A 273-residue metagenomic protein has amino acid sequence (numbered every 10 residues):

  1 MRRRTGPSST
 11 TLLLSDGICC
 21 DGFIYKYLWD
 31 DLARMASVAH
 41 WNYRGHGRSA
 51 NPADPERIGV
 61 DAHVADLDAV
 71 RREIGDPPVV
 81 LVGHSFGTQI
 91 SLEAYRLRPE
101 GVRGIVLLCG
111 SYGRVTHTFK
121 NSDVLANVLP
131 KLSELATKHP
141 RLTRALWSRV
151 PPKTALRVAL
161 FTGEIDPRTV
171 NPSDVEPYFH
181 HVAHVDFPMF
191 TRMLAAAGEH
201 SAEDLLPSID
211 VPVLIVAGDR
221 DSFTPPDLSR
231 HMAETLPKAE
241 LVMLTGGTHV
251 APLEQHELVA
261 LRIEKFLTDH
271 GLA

Functional and structural regions predicted by a protein language model:
R2-N51, V70-R71: Conserved HGGG/HGGXW glycine-rich cap/lid loop of the alpha/beta-hydrolase fold
H40-F86, R98, L261: Active-site loop/oxyanion-hole signature of alpha/beta-hydrolase fold enzymes
P77-N121: Conserved hydrolase catalytic core segment
R103-A145: Flexible "cap/lid" loop of the alpha/beta hydrolase fold
T116-K120, T143-S208: Conserved alpha/beta-hydrolase catalytic His-Asp/Glu region
I209, I215-A217: Short beta-strand/loop motif that positions the catalytic acidic residue of the alpha/beta-hydrolase fold
R220-T224: Acidic catalytic loop of the alpha/beta-hydrolase fold
G247-A260: Catalytic histidine-centered segment of alpha/beta-hydrolase-like enzymes
